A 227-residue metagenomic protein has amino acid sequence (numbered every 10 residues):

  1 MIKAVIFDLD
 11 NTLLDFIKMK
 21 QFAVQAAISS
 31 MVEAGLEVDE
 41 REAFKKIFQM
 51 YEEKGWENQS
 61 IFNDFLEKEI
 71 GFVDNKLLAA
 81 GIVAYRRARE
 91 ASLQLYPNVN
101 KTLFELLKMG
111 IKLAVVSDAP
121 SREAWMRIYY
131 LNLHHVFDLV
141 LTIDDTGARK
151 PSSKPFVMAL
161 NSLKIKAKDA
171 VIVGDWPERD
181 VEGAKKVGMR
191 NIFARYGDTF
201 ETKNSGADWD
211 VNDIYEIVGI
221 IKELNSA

Functional and structural regions predicted by a protein language model:
M1-V5, I17-K18, V73, N100 (+1 more regions): Asp-based, Mg2+/Mn2+-dependent phosphohydrolase catalytic module
I2-F104: N-terminal helical cap/lid subdomain that shapes the substrate entry/recognition surface in HAD-like hydrolases
